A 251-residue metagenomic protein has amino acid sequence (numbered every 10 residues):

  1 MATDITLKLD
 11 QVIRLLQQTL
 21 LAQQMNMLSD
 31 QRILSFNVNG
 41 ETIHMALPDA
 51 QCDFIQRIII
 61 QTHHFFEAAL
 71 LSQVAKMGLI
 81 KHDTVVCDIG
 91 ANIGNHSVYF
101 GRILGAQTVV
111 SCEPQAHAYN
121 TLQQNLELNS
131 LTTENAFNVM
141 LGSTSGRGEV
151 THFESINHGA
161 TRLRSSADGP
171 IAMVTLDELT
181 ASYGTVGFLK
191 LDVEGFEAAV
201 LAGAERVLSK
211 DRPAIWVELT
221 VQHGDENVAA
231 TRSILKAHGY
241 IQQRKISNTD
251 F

Functional and structural regions predicted by a protein language model:
A2-N125, Q242-F251: S-adenosyl-L-methionine
N39-L71, T132, F137-Y183: Glycine-rich adenosyl-binding loop in Rossmann-like folds that engage adenosine-containing cofactors
K81, L104, N129, V174 (+2 more regions): Structured loop/turn residues at beta-strand edges in well-structured enzyme cores
A91, V139-S143, L176, V193 (+1 more regions): Hydrophobic pocket-lining residues within nucleotide cofactor-binding pockets
F100, L122, V150, V200-A204: Hydrophobic packing residues within well-ordered alpha-helices of enzyme cores
A106-S111, E178-F251: Conserved acidic-Pro-Pro-aromatic motif
A116-H117, S165-I171, V217-E226: Acceptor-substrate binding/catalytic loop of class I
L122-E134: Short, conserved SAM-binding/catalytic segment of Class I S-adenosyl-L-methionine-dependent methyltransferases
